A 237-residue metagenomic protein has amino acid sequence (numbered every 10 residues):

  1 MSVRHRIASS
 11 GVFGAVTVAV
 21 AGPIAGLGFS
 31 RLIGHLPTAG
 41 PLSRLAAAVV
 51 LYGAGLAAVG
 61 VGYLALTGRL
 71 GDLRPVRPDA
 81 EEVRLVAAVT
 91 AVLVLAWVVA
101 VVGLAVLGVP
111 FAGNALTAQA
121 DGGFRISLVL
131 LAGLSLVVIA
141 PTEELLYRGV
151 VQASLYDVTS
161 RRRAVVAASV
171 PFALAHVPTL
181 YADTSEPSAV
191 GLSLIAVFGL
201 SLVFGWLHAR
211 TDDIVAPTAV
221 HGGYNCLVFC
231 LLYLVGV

Functional and structural regions predicted by a protein language model:
M1-A8, G71: Short, Lys/Arg-rich, polar N-terminal cytosolic tail immediately upstream of the first transmembrane signal-anchor
R6, S10-A15, R44-Y52, E81-V89 (+5 more regions): Residue-level signature of transmembrane alpha-helical entry/exit and packing/kink sites in multi-pass membrane
S10-A25, A87-L95, A167-P171: Alpha-helical transmembrane segments
F13-T67, Q119-G123: Alpha-helical transmembrane segments in multi-pass membrane proteins
A25-V50, A105-N114, A182, E186 (+2 more regions): Membrane-helix interface segments in multi-pass membrane proteins
G26, S30, V59-L64, W97 (+5 more regions): Structural signal for membrane-spanning alpha-helices in multi-pass inner-membrane proteins, emphasizing helix cores
P37-R44, L70-A140: Juxtamembrane helix-loop-helix connectors linking adjacent transmembrane helices in multi-pass membrane enzymes
L128-V237: Transmembrane helix-loop-helix hairpins at the membrane interface of multi-pass integral membrane proteins
